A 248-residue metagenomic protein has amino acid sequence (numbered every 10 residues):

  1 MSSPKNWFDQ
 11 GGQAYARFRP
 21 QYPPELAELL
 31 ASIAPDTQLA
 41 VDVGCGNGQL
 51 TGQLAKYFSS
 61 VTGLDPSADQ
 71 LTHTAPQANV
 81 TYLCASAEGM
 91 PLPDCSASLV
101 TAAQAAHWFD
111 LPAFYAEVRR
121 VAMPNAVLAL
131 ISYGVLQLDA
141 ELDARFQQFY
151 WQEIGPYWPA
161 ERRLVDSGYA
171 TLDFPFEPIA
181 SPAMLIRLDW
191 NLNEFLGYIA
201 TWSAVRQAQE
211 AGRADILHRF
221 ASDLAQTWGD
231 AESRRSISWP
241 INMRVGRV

Functional and structural regions predicted by a protein language model:
M1-P35: Conserved class I S-adenosyl-L-methionine
L39-V41, N47-G89: Class I SAM-dependent methyltransferase SAM/SAH-binding core
E88-L99: A short acidic, Gly/Pro-enriched loop at the edge of an enzyme's catalytic core that lines a small-molecule cofactor
S98-P112: A short SAM/SAH-binding and catalytic strip from SAM-dependent methyltransferases
A113-P124: A short glycine-rich, Lys/Arg-flanked "PGG" loop and its adjoining helix->strand segment in the class I
M123-D189: Conserved catalytic/acceptor-binding region of the Class I
S167-V248: Conserved Class I S-adenosyl-L-methionine
